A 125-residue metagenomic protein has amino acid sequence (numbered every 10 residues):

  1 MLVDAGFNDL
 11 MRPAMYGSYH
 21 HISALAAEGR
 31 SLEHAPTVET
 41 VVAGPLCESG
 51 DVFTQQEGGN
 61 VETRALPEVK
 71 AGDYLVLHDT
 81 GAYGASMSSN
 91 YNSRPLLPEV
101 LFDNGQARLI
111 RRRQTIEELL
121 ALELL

Functional and structural regions predicted by a protein language model:
M1-L125: Charged (often Lys/Glu-rich) extended helix/loop segments that serve as interaction or gating elements
